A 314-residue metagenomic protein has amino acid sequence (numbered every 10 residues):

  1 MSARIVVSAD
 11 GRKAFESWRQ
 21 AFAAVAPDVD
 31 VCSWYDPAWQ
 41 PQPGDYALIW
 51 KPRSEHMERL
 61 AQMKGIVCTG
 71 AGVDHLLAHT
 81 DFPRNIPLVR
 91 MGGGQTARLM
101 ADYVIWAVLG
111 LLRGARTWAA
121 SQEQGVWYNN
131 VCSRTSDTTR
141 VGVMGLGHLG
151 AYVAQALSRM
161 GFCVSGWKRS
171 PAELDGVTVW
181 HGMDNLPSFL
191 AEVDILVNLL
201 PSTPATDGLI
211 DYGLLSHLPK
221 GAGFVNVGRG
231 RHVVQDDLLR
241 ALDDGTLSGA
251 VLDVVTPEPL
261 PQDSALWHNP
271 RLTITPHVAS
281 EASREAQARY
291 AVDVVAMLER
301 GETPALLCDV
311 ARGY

Functional and structural regions predicted by a protein language model:
M1-D45: N-terminal glycine-/charge-rich "phosphate-binding" loop or analogous flexible N-terminal tail
V31-P43, S54-M57, V177-V193: Short acidic low-complexity segments
D45-A119: Phosphate/diphosphate ligand-binding glycine-rich loop within oxidoreductases
W50, T69, L199-S202, V227 (+1 more regions): Short, well-ordered coil/turn residues at beta-beta hairpins and beta-strand->alpha-helix junctions within
P87-Y103, T117, E258-Y314: C-terminal helix-to-coil terminal segments
W118-Y152, V179: Glycine-rich NAD(P)-binding loop of Rossmann-like domains
M160-G176: NAD(P)-binding Rossmann-fold cofactor-contacting core
P171-A265: Rossmann-like adenosine-cofactor binding region
